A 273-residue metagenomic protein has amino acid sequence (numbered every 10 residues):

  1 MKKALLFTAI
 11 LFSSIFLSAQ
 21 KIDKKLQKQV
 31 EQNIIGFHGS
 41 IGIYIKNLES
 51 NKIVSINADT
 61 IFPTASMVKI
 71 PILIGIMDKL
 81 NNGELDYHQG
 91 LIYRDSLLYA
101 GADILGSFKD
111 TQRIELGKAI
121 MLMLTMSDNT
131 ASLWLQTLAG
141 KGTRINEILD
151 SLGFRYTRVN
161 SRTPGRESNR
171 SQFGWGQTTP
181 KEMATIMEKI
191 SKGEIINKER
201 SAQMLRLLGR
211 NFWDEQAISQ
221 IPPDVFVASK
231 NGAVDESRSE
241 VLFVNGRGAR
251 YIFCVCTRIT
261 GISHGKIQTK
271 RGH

Functional and structural regions predicted by a protein language model:
M1-I22: Bacterial Sec-dependent N-terminal signal peptides
Q20-T60: Beta-lactamase-like hydrolase cores
K21-G36, T137-T143, T185-E215, P223-F226 (+1 more regions): Structured C-terminal helix/loop/strand segments within mature extracytoplasmic catalytic/sensor domains
N51, P63-L91, F253: Active-site SXXK
D78-S96, G142, N197-S201: Short, well-structured active-site flanking segments
L98-W134: Conserved catalytic neighborhood of penicillin-recognizing serine enzymes
I120, L133-M187: Mid-domain, small-residue-enriched loop/turn segments at the edges of structured enzyme/sensor domains
